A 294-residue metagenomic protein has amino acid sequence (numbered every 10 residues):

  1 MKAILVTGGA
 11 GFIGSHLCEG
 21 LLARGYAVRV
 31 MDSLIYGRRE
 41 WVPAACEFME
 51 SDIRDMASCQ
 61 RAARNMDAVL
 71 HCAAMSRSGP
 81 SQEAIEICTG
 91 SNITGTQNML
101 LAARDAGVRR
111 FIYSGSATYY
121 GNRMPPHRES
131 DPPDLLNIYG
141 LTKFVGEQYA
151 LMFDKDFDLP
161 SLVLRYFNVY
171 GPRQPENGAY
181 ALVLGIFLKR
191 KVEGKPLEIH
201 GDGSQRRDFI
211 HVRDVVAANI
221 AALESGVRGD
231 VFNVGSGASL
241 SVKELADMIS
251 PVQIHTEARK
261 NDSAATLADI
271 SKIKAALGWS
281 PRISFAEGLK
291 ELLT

Functional and structural regions predicted by a protein language model:
M1-F167, R213: N-terminal Rossmann-like NAD(P)+-binding domain of SDR-like oxidoreductases, especially those catalyzing
H16, G37, A84, A102 (+4 more regions): Generic structural signal for alpha-helix termini and adjacent loop/cap motifs
L17, N219-L223, A246-I249, L289-L293: Hydrophobic "lid"/C-terminal helical patch of Rossmann-like NAD(P)-dependent dehydrogenase/epimerase domains
F144, V169-G185, E193-K195, H200 (+4 more regions): Glycine/proline-rich active-site loop of Rossmann-fold NAD(P)-dependent oxidoreductases
V145, Y149, F153, V183 (+3 more regions): Hydrophobic alpha-helix immediately C-terminal to the catalytic Tyr-X-X-X-Lys motif of short-chain
F157, G185-I199, S250-T256, S271: A short C-terminal helix-loop "cap" of Rossmann-like NAD(P)-dependent dehydrogenase/epimerase domains
D202, V231-F232, L240-D247, P251-S271: C-terminal "lid/loop" region of Rossmann-like NAD(P)-dependent oxidoreductases
V212, K243-E244, R259-E291: Conserved C-terminal active-site "lid" loop/helix of NAD(P)H-dependent oxidoreductases that clamps the redox cofactor
